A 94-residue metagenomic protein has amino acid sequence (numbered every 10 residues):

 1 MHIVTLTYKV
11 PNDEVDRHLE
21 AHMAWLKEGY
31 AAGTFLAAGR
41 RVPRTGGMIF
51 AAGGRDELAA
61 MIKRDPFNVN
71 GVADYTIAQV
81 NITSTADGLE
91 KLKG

Functional and structural regions predicted by a protein language model:
M1-G94: Conserved, structured core segments of small domains
